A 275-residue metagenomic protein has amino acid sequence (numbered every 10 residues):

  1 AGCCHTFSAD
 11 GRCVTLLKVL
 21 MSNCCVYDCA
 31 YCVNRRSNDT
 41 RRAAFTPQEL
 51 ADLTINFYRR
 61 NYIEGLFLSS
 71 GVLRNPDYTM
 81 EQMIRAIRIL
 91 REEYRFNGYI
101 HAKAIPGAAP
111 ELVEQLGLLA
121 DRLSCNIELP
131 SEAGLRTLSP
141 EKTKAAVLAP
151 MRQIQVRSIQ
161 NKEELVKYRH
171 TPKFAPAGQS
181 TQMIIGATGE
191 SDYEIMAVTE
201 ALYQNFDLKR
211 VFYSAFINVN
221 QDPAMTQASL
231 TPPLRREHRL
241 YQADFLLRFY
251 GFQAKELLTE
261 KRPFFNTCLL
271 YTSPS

Functional and structural regions predicted by a protein language model:
A1-Y27, Y31-T181, G186-G189, L202 (+1 more regions): Conserved Radical SAM active-site core
D121, L269-L270: Acidic side chains
R136, A146-Q155, G186-E200, Q204-C268: A structural motif corresponding to the C-terminal lobe/cap of the Radical SAM core domain
Y271-S275: Conserved small/polar residues in nucleotide/adenosyl-binding loops
